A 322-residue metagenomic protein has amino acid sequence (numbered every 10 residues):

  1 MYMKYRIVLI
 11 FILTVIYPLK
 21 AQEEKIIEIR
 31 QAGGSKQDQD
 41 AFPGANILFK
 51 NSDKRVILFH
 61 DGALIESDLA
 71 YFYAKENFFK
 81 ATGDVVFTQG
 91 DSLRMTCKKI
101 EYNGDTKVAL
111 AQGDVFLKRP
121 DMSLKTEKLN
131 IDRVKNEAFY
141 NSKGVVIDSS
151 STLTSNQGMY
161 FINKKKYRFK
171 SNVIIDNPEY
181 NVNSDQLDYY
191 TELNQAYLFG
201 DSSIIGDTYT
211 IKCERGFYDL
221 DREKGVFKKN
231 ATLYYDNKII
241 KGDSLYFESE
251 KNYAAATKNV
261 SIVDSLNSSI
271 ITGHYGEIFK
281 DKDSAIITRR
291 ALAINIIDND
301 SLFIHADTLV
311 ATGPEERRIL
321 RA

Functional and structural regions predicted by a protein language model:
M1-K25: Bacterial Sec-dependent N-terminal signal peptides
A21-A322: N-terminal amphipathic/hydrophobic interface segments
